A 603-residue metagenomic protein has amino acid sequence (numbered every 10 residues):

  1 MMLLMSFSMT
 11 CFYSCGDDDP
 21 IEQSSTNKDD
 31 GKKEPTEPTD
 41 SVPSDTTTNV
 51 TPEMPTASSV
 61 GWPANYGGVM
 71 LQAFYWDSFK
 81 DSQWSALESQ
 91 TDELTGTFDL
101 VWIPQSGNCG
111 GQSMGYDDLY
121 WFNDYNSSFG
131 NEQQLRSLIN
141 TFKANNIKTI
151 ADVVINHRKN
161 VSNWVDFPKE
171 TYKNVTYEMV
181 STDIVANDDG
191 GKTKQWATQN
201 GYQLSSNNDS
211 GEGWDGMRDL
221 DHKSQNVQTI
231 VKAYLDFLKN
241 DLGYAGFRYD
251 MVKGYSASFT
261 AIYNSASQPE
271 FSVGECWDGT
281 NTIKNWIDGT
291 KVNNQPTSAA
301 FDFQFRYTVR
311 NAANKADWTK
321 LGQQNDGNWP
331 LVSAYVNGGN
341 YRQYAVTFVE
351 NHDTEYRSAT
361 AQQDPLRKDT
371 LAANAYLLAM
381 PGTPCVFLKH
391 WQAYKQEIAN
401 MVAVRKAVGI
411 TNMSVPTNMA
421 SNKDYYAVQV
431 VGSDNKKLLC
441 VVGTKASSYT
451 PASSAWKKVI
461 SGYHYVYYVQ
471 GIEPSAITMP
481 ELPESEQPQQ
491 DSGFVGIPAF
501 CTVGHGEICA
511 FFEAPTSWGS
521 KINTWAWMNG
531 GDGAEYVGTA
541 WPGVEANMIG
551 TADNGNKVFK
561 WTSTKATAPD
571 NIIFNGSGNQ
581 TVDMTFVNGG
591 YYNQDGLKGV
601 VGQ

Functional and structural regions predicted by a protein language model:
F7-V60, S492: Bacterial Sec-dependent N-terminal signal peptides
T51-W76, A86-T95, Q105-L119, R136-I147 (+3 more regions): Active-site-proximal helices and loops of the catalytic beta/alpha 8
P52-Q83, G213-S224, C509-E513, W518-N523 (+1 more regions): Boundary/entry segment of secreted carbohydrate-active catalytic domains
Q112-F122, H157-Q203, S265-A266: Aromatic- and acidic-residue-enriched segments that line the glycan-binding/catalytic groove of carbohydrate-active
G130-N163, K169-Y172: Substrate-binding cleft of carbohydrate-active enzyme catalytic domains
A197-V231, D236: Glycine-rich phosphate-binding "P-loop"
P515-A566, G578-M584: Aromatic-rich carbohydrate-binding modules that target alpha-glucans
G578-Q603: Structured interaction patches on ligand/partner-binding surfaces of diverse proteins
